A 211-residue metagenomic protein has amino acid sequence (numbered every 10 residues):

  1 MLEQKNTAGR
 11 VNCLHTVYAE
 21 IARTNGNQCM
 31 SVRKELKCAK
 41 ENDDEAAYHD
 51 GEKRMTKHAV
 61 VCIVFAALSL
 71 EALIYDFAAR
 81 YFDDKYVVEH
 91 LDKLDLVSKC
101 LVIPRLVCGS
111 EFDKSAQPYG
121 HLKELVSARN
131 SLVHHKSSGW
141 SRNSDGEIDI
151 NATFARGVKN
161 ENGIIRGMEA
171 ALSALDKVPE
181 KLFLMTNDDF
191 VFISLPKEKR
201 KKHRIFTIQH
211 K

Functional and structural regions predicted by a protein language model:
L2, N6, C13-E20, N27-E45 (+2 more regions): Polyanionic, low-complexity intrinsically disordered segments
N25-R33, L70-F77, Y81: Short amphipathic alpha-helical segments enriched in hydrophobics
D44-A47, C108-S110: Short glycine/proline-rich turn/loop motifs
E45-T56: Intrinsically disordered, low-complexity acidic Ser/Thr-rich regulatory segments
M55-A79: Short, hydrophobic, well-ordered secondary-structure elements
A72-A171: Flexible secondary-structure boundary motifs
